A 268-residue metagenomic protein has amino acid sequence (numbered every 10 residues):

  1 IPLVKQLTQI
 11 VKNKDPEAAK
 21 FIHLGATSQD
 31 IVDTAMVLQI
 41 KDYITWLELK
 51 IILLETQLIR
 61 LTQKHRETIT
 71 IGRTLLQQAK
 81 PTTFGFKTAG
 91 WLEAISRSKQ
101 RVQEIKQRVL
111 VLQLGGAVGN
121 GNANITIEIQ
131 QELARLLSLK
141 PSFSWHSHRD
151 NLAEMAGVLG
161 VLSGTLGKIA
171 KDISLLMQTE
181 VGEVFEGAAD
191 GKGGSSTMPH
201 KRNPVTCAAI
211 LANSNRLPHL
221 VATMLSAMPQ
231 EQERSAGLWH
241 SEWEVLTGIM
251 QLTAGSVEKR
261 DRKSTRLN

Functional and structural regions predicted by a protein language model:
I1-G121, I125-E132, L136, K192-S195 (+1 more regions): A helix-coil-helix interface module used to build multimeric assemblies and to scaffold catalytic/cofactor sites
L24-Q29, M36, K80, F84-K87 (+5 more regions): Secondary-structure capping and boundary motifs in well-ordered enzyme cores
K41-E48, I52, I59, A89-L92 (+8 more regions): Short amphipathic alpha-helical segments with heptad-repeat character
I71-T82, N120-E132, G160-K171, T197 (+1 more regions): A short, terminal or domain-edge coil/loop segment
S98, V102, G116, H146-W239: Glycine-rich anion/phosphate-binding loop at the beta-strand->alpha-helix junction
I129-R149: TM-loop-TM module centered on a large, flexible mid-protein loop between adjacent transmembrane helices in multi-pass
D261-R262: Low-complexity basic/metal-binding stretches
T265-N268: Conserved small/polar residues in nucleotide/adenosyl-binding loops
